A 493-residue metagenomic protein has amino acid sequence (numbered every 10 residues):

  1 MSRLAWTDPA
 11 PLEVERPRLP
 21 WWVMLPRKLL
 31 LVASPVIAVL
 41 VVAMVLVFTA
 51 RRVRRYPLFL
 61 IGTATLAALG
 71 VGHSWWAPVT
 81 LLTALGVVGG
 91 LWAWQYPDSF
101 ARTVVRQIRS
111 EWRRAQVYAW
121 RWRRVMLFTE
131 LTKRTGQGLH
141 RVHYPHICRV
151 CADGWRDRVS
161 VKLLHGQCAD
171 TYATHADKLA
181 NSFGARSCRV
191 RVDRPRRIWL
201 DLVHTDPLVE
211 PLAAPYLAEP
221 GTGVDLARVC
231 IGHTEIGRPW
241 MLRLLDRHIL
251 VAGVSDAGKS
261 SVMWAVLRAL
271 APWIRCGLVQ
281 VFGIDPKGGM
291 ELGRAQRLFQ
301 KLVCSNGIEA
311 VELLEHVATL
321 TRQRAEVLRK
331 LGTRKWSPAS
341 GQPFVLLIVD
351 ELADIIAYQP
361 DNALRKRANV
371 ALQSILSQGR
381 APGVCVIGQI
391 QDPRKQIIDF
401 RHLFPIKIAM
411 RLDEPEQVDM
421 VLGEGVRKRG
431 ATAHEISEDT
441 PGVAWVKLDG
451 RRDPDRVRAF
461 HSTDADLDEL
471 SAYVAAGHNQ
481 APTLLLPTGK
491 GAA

Functional and structural regions predicted by a protein language model:
R3-R109, A218-K330, Q342-D419, V426-G430 (+2 more regions): P-loop NTPase catalytic phosphate-binding loop
F100-H143: N-proximal, solvent-exposed amphipathic alpha-helical segments enriched in charged/polar residues
A119, T132-L139, G154, L164-L278 (+2 more regions): Phosphate-binding P-loop/Walker A region and its immediate neighborhood
T135-R158, F344: Short edge beta-strands and adjacent turn/loop segments
A152-L163, D354-Y358: Short, hydrophobic beta-strand segments
T333-A339: Conserved alpha-helical scaffold flanking the Walker A/P-loop in AAA+ ATPase domains
A433-L467: Conserved AAA+ ATPase small/helical "lid" subdomain
